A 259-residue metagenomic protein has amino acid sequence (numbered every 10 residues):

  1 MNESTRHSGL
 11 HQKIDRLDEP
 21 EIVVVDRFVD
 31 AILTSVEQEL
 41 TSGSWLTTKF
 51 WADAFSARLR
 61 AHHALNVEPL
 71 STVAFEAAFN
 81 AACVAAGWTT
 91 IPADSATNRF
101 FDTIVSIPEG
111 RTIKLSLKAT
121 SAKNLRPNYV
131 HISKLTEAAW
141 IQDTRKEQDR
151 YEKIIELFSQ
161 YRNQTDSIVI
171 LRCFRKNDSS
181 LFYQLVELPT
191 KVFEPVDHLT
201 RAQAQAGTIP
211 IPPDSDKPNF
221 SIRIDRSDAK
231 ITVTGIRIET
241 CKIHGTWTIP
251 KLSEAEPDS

Functional and structural regions predicted by a protein language model:
N2-F101, S106-P108, A119-S259: Nucleic-acid endonuclease domains
E109-I113: Short acidic/polar mixed-charge low-complexity motifs
